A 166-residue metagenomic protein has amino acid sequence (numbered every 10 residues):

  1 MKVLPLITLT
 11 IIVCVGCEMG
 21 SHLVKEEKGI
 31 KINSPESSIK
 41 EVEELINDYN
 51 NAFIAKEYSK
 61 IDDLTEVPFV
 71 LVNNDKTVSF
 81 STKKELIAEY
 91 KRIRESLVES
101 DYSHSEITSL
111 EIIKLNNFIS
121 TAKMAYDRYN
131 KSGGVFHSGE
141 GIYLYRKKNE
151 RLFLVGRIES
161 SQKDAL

Functional and structural regions predicted by a protein language model:
M1-E26: Bacterial Sec-dependent N-terminal signal peptides
C17-S59, D63: Short, low-complexity N-terminal intrinsically disordered segments enriched in polar/charged residues
E18-E27, F136-L166: Short beta-strand edge/turn micro-motifs at domain boundaries
N47-N51, D63-V78: Short, solvent-exposed secondary-structure junction/capping segments
Y49, I61-D62, F69, L86 (+2 more regions): Hydrophobic pocket/interface hotspot
T65, D75-K76, M124-R128, I158-E159: A mature extracytoplasmic/lumenal domain signature
I87-S132: Surface-exposed, charged secondary-structure patches
